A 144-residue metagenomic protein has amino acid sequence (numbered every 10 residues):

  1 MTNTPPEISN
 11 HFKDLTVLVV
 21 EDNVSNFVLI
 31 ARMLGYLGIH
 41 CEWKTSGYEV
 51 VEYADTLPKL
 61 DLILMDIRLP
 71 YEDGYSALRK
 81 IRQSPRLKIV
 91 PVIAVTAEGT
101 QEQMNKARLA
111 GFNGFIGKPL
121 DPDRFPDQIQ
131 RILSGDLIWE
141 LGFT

Functional and structural regions predicted by a protein language model:
M1-L18, D123-T144: Non-catalytic signal-transmission and effector/linker regions of two-component phosphorelay proteins
E21: Conserved acidic carboxylate
V24-E42: Two-component/phosphorelay signaling modules centered on CheY-like receiver
W43-L62: Acidic, metal-coordinating helix/loop segments flanking the phosphotransfer/catalytic sites of two-component signaling
D66, T96: Active-site residues of response regulator receiver
P70, K88, T100: The feature encodes the CheY-like receiver
K118: A Lys-centered signature of the CheY-like receiver
